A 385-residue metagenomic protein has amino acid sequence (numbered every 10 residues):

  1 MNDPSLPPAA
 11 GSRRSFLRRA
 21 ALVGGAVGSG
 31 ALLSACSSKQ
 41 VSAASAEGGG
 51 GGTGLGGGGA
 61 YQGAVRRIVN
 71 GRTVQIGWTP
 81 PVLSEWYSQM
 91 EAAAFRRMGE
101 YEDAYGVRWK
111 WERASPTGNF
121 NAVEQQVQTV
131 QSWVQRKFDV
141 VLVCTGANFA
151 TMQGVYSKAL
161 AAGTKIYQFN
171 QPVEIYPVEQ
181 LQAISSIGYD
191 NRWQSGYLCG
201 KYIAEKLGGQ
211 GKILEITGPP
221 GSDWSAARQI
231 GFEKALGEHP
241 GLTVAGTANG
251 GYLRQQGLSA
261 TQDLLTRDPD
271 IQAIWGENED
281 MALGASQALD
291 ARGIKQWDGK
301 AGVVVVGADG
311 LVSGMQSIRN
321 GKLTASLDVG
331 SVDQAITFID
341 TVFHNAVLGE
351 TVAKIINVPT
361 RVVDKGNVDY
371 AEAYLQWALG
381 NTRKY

Functional and structural regions predicted by a protein language model:
M1-S15, G24-A31: N-terminal secretory signal peptides
S37-S45: Bacterial lipoprotein signal-peptidase II cleavage site
A44-T73, I216, P220, W224 (+2 more regions): Hinge/cleft segment of the Venus flytrap/periplasmic-binding protein
G52-E102, E112-V127, T145-A150, T217-A227 (+1 more regions): Extracytoplasmic "Venus flytrap"
G59-V65, V69, Q126, S186-I213 (+3 more regions): Hydrophobic alpha-helical segments within soluble ligand-binding/sensing domains
Y87-D103, S195-C199, D223-L242, Q256 (+2 more regions): Short, solvent-exposed amphipathic alpha-helices that sit in or adjacent to ligand/effector-binding or catalytic
V140-A161, F232, G246, G250-Q316: Hydrophobic alpha-helical
A150, V155-Q194, L311-R319: Flexible loop/hinge segments that line or gate small-molecule binding clefts
